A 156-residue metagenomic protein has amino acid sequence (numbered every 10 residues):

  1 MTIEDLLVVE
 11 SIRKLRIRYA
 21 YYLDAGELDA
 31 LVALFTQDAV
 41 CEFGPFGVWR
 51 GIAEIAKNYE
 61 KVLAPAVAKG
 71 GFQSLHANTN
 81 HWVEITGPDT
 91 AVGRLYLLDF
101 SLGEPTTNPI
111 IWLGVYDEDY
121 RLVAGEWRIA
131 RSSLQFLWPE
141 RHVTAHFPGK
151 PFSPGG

Functional and structural regions predicted by a protein language model:
M1-A25, D29-L34: Short, low-complexity N-terminal intrinsically disordered segments enriched in polar/charged residues
L7, G47-R50, N108: A structural signal for alpha-helical segments
L28-L98: A solvent-exposed, acidic/Ser-Thr-rich amphipathic alpha-helical stretch
A68-G156: A beta-strand edge to alpha-helix "cap/lid" segment located at domain peripheries
